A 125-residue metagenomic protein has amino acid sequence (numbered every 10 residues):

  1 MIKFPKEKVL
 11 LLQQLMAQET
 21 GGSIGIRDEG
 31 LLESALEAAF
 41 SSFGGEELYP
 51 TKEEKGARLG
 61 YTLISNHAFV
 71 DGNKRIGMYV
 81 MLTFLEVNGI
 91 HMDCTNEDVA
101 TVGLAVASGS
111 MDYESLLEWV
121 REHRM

Functional and structural regions predicted by a protein language model:
M1-M125: FIC/Doc superfamily catalytic core
